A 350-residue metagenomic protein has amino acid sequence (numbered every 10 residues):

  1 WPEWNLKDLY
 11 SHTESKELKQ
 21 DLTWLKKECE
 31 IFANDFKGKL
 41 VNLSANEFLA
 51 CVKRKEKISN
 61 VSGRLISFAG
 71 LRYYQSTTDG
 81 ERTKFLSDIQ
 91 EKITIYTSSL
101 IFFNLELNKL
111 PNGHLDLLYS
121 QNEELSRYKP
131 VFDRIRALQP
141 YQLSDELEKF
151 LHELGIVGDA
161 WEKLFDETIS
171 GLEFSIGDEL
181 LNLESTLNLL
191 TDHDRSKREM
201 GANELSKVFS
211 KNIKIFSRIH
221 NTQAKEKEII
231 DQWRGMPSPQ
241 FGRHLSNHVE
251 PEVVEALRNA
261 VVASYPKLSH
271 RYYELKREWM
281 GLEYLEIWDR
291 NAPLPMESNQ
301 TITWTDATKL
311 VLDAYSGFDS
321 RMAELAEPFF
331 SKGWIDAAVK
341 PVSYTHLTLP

Functional and structural regions predicted by a protein language model:
W1-I302, T308-L312: A well-structured
N291-A338: Gly/Pro-rich turn-and-neighbor structural signature
P341-V342: Acidic, proline/serine/threonine- and glycine-rich low-complexity intrinsically disordered segments
T345-P350: Conserved small/polar residues in nucleotide/adenosyl-binding loops
